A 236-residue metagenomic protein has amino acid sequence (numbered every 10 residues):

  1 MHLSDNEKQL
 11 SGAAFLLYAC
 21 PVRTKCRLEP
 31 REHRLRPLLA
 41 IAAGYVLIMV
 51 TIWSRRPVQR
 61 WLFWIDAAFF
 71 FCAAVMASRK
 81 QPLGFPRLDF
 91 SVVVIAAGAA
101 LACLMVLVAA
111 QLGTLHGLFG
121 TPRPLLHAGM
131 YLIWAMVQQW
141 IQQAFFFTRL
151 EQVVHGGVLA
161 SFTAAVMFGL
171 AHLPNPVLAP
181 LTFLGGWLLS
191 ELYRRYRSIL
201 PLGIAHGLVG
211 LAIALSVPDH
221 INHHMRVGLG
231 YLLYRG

Functional and structural regions predicted by a protein language model:
H2-S4, F15-E29: Short, Lys/Arg-rich, polar N-terminal cytosolic tail immediately upstream of the first transmembrane signal-anchor
E29-S78, F90-V92: Alpha-helical transmembrane segments in multi-pass membrane proteins
M49-R55, V108-L118: Juxtamembrane "helix-exit" motif on the non-cytosolic side of transmembrane helices
V50, A179-R235: Functionally important transmembrane alpha-helices
A74-L83, A109-L112, L192-R195: Structural signal for the C-terminal ends of transmembrane alpha-helices and the immediately following loop
Q81-S91, F147-H155, Y193-Y196: Membrane-interface helix-boundary motifs at transmembrane edges
G84-F85, L112-P122, H223-V227: Membrane-interface helix termini and inter-helical loops of multi-pass transporters
G113-L170: Function-critical hydrophobic alpha-helical transmembrane segments in multi-pass membrane proteins
